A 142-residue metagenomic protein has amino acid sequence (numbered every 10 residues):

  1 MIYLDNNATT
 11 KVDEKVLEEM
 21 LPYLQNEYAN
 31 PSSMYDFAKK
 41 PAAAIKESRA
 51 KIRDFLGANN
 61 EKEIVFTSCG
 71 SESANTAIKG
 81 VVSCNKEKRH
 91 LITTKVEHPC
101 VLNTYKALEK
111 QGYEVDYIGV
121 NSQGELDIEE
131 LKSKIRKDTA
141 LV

Functional and structural regions predicted by a protein language model:
M1-V142: Pyridoxal 5′-phosphate
